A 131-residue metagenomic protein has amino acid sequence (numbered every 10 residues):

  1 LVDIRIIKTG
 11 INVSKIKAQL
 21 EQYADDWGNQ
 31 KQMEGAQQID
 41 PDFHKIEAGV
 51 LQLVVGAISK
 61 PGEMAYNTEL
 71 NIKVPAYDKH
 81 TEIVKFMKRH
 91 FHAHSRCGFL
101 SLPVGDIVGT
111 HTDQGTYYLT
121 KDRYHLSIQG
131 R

Functional and structural regions predicted by a protein language model:
L1-H90: Non-heme Fe(II)/2-oxoglutarate
H80-R131: Catalytic core of non-heme Fe(II) oxygenases with the double-stranded beta-helix
